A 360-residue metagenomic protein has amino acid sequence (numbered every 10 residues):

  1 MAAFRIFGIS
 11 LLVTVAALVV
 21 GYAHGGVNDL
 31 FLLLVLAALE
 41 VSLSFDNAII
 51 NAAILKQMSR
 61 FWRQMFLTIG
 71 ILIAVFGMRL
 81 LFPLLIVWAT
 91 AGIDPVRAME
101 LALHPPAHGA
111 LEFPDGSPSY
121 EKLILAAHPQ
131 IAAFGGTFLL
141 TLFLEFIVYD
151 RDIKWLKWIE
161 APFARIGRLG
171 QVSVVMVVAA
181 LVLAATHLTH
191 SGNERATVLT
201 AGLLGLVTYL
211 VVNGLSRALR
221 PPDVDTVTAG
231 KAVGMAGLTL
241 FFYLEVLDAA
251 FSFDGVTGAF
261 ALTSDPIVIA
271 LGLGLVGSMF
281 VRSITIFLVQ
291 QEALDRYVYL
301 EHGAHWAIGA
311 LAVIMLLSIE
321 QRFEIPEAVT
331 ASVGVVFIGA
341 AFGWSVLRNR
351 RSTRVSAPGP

Functional and structural regions predicted by a protein language model:
M1-P360: Multi-pass alpha-helical transmembrane bundle typical of ion/small-solute transporters and intramembrane aspartyl
